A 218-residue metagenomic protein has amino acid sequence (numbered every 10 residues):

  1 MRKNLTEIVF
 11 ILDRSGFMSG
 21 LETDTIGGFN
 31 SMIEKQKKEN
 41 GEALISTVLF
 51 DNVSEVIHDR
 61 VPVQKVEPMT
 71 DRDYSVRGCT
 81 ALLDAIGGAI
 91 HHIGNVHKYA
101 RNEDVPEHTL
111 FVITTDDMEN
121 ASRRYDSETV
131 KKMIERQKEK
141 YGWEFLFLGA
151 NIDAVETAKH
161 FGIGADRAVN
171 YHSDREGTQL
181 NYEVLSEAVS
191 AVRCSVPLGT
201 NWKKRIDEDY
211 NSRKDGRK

Functional and structural regions predicted by a protein language model:
M1-K218: Acidic, low-complexity intrinsically disordered regions
